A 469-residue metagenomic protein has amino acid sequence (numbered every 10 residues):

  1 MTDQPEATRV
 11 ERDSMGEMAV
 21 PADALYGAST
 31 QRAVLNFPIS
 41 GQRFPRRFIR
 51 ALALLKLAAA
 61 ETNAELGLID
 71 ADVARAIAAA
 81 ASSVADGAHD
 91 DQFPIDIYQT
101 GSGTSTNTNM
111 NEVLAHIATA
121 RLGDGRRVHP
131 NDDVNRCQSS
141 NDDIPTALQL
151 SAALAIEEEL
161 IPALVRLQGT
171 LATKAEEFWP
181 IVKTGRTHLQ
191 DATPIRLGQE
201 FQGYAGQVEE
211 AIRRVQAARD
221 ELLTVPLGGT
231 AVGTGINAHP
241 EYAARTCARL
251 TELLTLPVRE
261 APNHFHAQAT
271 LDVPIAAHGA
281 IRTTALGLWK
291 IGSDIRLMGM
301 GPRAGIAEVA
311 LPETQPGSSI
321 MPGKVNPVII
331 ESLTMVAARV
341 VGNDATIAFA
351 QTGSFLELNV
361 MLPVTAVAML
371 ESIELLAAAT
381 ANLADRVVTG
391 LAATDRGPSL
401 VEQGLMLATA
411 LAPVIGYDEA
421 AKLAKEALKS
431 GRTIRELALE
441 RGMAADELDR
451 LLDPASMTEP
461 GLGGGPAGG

Functional and structural regions predicted by a protein language model:
M1-G469: Conserved, well-structured ligand/cofactor-binding cores
